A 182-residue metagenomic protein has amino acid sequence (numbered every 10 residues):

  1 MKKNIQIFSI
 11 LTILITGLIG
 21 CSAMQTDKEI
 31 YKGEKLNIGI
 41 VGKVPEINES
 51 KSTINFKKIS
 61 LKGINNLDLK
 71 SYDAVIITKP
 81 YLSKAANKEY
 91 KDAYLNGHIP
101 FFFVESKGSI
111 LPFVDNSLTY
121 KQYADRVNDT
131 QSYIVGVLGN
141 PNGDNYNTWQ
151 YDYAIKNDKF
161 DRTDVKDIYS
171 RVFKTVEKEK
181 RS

Functional and structural regions predicted by a protein language model:
M1-F8: Bacterial N-terminal signal peptides that target proteins for export
G17-G20: C-terminal motif of bacterial Sec signal peptides marking the signal peptidase cleavage site
S22-M24: Bacterial signal peptide processing site
L36, K70-A74, G97-F102: Loop/turn elements at helix/coil->beta-strand transitions in domains of secreted/extracellular proteins
I40-V44, I77-Y81, E105-S106: Structural motif
V41-S71: A short, well-structured beta->alpha microelement
P45-I47, K51, K88-S182: Extracytoplasmic electrostatic interaction patches
L67-S83: Short, well-ordered secondary-structure micro-motifs within conserved domains or adaptor modules
